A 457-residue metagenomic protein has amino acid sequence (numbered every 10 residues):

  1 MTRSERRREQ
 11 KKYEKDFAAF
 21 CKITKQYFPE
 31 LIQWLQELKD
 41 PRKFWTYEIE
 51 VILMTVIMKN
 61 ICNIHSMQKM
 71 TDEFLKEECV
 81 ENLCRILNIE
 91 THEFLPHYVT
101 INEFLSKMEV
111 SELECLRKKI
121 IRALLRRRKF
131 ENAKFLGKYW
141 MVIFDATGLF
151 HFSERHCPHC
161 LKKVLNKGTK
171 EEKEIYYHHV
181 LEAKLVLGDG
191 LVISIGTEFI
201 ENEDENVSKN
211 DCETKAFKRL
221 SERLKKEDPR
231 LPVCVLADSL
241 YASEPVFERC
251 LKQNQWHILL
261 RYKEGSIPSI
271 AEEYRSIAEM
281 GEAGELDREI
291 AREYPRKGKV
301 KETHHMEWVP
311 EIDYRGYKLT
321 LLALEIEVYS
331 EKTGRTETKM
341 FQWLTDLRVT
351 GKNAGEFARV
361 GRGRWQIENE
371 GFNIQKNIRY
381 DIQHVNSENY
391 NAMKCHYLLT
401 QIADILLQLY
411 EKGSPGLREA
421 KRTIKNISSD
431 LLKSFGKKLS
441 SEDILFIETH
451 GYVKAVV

Functional and structural regions predicted by a protein language model:
T2-R3, E14-P96, I101: Gly/serine-rich nucleotide phosphate-binding loop at the start of the catalytic core of nucleotide/ADP-ribose-handling
T24, G351-N386: Short amphipathic alpha-helical "interface-anchor" segments enriched in bulky aromatics
W34, L38, E77-E78, E285-P310 (+3 more regions): A short, flexible helix-boundary coil/loop motif
P41-V51, K170-I175, T333-G334, V385-Y397: Structural motif
T55, M70-T71, H97, I101 (+8 more regions): Short, conserved catalytic/metal-binding motifs centered on acidic residues
N102-D189: Active-site-proximal, Lys/Arg-enriched surface segment that forms a nucleic-acid-binding/basic interface patch
N166-P232: Electropositive, glycine- and tryptophan-enriched low-complexity nucleic-acid-binding patches
E203-A323: An internal, acidic/charged active-site-proximal segment that coordinates divalent cations and/or engages
